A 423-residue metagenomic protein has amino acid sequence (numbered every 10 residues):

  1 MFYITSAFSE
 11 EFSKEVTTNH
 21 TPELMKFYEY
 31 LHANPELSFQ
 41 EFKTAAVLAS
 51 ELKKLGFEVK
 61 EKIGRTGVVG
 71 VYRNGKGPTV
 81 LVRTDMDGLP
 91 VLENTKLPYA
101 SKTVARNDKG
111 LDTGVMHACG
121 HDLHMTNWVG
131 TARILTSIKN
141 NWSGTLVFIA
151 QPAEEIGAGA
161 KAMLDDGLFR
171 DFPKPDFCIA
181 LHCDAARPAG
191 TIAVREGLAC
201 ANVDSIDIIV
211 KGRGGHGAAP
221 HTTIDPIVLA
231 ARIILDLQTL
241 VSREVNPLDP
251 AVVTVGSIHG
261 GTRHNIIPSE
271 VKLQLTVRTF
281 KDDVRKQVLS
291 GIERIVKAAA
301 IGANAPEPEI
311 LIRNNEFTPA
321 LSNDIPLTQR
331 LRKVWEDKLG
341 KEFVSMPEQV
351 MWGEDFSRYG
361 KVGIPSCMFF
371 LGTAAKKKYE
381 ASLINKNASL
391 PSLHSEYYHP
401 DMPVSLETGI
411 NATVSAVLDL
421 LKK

Functional and structural regions predicted by a protein language model:
F8-H117, D122, T126-S143: Acidic/His- and Gly-rich active-site-bordering loop/insert found across diverse amide/peptide-bond hydrolases
T18-P22, S38-A46, D122, T126 (+5 more regions): Soluble non-cytosolic domains of exported or imported proteins
L31, G70, V82, H121 (+8 more regions): Divalent metal-coordination and catalytic microenvironments
K54, V228-K423: Metal-dependent amide/peptide-bond hydrolase catalytic core, centered on the "pita-bread" metallohydrolase fold
E93-V104, G197-A201, E380-L390: Short, flexible, mixed-charge acidic loops at enzyme active sites
V104-M116, D122-L123, L135-S257, T262-P268: Histidine/acidic-residue-rich, glycine-tolerant segments that coordinate divalent metal ions
